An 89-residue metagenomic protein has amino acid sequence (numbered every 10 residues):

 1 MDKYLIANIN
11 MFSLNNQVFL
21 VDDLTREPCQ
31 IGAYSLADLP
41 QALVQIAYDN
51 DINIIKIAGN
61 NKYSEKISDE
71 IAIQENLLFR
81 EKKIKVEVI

Functional and structural regions predicted by a protein language model:
D2-L14: N-terminal basic/disordered segments at the start of proteins
L14-L24: Short aromatic-glycine-(Arg/Gly/Cys) micro-motifs in beta-strand/loop hairpins
T25-R26, K62: Residue-level signature for short turns and capping positions that connect secondary-structure elements
R26-A37: A short, exposed loop/beta-hairpin motif centered on an aromatic-Gly-Thr core
A37-V88: Long, charge-rich, low-complexity alpha-helical segments
